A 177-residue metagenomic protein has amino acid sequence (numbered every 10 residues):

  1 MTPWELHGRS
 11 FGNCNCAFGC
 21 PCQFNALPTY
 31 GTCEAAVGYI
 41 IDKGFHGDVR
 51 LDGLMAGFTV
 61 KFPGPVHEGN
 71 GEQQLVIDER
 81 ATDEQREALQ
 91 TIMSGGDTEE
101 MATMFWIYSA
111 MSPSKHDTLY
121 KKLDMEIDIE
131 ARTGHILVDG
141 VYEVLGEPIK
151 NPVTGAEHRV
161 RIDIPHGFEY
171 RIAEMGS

Functional and structural regions predicted by a protein language model:
T2-H46: N-terminal ordered "arm"
V37-F62: Short, intrinsically disordered, low-complexity segments enriched in Ser/Thr and Pro
G53-S177: Internal, well-folded beta-alpha domain core
